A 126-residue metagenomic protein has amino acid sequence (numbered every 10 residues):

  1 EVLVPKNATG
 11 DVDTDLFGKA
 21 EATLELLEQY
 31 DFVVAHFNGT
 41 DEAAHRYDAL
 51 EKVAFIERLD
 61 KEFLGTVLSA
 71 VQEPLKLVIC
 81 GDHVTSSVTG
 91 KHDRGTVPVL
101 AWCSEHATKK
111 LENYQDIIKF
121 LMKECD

Functional and structural regions predicted by a protein language model:
E1-D126: Feature captures the catalytic ectodomains and active-site-proximal regions of enzymes that hydrolyze or transfer
